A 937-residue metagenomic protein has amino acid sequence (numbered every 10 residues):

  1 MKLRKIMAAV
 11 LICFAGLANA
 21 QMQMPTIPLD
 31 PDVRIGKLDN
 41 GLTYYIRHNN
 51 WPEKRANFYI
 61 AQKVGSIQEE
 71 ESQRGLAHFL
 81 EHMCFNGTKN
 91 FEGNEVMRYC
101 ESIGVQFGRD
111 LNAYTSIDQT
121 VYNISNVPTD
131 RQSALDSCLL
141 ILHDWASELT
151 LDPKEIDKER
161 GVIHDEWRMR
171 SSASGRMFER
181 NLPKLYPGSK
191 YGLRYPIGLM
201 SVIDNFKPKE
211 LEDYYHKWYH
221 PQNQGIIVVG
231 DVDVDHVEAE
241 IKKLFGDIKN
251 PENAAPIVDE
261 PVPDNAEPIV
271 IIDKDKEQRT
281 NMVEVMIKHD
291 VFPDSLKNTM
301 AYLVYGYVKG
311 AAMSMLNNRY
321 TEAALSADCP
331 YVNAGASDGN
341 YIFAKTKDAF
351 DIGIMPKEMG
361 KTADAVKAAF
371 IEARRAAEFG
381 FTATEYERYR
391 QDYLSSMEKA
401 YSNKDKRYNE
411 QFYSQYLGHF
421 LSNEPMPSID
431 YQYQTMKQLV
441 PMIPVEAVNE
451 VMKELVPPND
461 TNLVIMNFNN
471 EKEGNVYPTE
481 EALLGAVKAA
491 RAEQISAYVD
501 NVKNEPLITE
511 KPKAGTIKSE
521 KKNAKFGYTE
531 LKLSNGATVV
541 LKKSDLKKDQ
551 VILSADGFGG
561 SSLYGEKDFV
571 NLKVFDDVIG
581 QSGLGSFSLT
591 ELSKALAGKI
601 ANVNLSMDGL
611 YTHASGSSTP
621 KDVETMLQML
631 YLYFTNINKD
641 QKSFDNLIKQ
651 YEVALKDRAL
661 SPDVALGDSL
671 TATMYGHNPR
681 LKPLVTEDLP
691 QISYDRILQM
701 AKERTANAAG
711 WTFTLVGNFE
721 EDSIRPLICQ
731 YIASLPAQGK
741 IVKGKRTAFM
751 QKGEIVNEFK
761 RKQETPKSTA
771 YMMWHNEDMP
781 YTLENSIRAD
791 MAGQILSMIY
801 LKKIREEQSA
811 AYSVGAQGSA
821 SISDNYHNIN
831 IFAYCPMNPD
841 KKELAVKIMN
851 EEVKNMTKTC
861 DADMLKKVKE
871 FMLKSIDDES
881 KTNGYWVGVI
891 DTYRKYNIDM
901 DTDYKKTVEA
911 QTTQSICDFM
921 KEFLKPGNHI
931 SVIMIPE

Functional and structural regions predicted by a protein language model:
M1-M7: Bacterial N-terminal signal peptides that target proteins for export
L11-N19: Hydrophobic h-region of N-terminal signal peptides that target proteins for export in Gram-negative bacteria
A20-I46, D233-Y302, G306-Y307, A312-N317 (+11 more regions): Proteolytic maturation boundary segments
Y45-R47, P52-E69, G75-A77, N94-D144 (+15 more regions): M16 family metallopeptidases and their MPP-like homologs
M83-N94: Metal-associated gating/positioning segment near the N- to mid-region
E148, P153, R160, S174 (+4 more regions): Non-catalytic, conformational "gating/processing" segments within enzyme and secreted inhibitor domains
E155, R160-P221, I227-V229, V234-I241 (+2 more regions): Hydrophobic, small-residue-rich alpha-helical packing segments that form membrane-like cores
